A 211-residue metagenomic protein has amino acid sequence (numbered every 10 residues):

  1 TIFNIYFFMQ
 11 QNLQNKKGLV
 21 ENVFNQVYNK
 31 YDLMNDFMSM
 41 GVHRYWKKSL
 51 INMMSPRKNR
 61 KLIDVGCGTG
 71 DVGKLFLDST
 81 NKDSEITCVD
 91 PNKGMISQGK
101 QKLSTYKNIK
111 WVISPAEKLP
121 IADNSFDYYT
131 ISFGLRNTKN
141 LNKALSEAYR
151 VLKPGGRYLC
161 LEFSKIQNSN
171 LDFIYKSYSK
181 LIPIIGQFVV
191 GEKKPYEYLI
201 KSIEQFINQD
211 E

Functional and structural regions predicted by a protein language model:
Y6-D32: N-terminal, positively charged/glycine-rich alpha-helical extensions of SAM-dependent methyltransferases
L19, V89, L161, K165-E211: C-terminal alpha-helical "lid/dimerization" subdomain adjacent to the S-adenosyl-L-methionine
Y31, Y129-T130: Hydrophobic beta-strand segment of the Class I
M40-R60, L75: Conserved alpha-helix/loop element of class I SAM-dependent methyltransferases that forms part of the SAM/SAH-binding
I63-K118: Class I SAM-dependent methyltransferase SAM/SAH-binding core
E117-Y129: A short acidic, Gly/Pro-enriched loop at the edge of an enzyme's catalytic core that lines a small-molecule cofactor
F133-G134: Short catalytic micro-motifs in class I SAM-dependent methyltransferases
N142-R157: A short glycine-rich, Lys/Arg-flanked "PGG" loop and its adjoining helix->strand segment in the class I
